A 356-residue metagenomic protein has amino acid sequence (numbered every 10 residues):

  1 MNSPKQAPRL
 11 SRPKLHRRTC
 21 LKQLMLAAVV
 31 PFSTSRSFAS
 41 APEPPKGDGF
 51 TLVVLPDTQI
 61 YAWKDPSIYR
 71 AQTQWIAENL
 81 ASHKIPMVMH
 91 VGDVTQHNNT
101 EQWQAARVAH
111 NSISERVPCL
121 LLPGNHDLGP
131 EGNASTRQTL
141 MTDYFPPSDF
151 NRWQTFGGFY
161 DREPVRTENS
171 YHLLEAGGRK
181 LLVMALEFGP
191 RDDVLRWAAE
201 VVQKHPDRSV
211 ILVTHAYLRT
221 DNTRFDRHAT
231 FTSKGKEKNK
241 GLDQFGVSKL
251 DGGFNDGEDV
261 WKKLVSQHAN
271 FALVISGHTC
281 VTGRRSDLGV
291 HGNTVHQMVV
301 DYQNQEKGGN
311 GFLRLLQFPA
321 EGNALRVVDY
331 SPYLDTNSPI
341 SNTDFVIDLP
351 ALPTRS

Functional and structural regions predicted by a protein language model:
M1-L15, L26-V30: N-terminal secretory signal peptides
S11-L21, S35: Twin-arginine (Tat) signal peptide motif
A39-Q102, T230-G235, N239: N-terminal active-site segment of His-dependent metallophosphoesterases
K46, V300, K307-N310, R314-S356: A short C-terminal boundary segment appended to hydrolase-like catalytic domains
V54-P56, V88-D93, C119-G124, L186 (+4 more regions): Active-site neighborhood of phospho(di)ester-bond hydrolases with catalytic His/Asp-centered motifs
Y61-W63, Q96-N99, H126-G132, R191-D193 (+5 more regions): Active-site environment of divalent metal-dependent phosphoester hydrolases
T100-W197, Q203-P206, R284-V299, F312-Q317 (+2 more regions): Extended active-site neighborhood of metal-dependent phosphoesterases/phosphodiesterases
K240-G246, L250-A320: Conserved beta-sheet core of the metallophosphoesterase superfamily
